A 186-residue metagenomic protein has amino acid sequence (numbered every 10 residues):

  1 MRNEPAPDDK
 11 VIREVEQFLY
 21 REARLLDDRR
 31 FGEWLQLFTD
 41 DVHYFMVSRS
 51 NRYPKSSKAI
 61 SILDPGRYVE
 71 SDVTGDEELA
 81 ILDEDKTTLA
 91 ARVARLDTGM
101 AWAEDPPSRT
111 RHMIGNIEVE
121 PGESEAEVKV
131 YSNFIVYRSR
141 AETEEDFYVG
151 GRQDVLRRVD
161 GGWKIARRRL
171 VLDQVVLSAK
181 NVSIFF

Functional and structural regions predicted by a protein language model:
M1, E118, E125-Y131, Y148-N181: Short beta-strand edge/turn micro-motifs at domain boundaries
M1-D40, M46, S50-Y53: Short, low-complexity N-terminal intrinsically disordered segments enriched in polar/charged residues
P5, D9, D76-D83, T143: Charge-dense, low-complexity intrinsically disordered segments
E16-Q17, T110-H112, Y148-V149: Short solvent-exposed loop/turn micro-motifs enriched in small/polar/acidic residues
F38, F134-V136, R169: Short beta-strand segments enriched in hydrophobic/aromatic residues within well-folded beta-rich domains
D40-Y131: A solvent-exposed, acidic/Ser-Thr-rich amphipathic alpha-helical stretch
Y137-F147: Short, cysteine-centered beta-strand-loop-beta hairpins and adjacent loop/turn segments enriched in charged/polar
S183-F186: Short hydrophobic/aromatic patches at helix-to-coil boundaries
